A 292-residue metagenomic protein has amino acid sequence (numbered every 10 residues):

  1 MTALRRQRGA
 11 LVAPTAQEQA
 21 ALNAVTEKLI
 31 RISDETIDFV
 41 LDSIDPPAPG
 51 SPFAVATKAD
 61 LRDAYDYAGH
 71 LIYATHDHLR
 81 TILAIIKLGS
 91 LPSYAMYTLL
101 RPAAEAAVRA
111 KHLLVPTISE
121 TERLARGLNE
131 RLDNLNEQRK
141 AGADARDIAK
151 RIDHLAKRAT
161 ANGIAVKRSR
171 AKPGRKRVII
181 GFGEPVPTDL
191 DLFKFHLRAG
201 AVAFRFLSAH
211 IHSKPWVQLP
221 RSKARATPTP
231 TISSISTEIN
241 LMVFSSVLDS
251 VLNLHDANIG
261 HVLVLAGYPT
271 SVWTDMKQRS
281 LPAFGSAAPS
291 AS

Functional and structural regions predicted by a protein language model:
T2-A64, E130-S292: Secondary-shell segments that build the walls of catalytic and ion/ligand-binding clefts
S51-L113: Long, hydrophobic/aromatic-enriched structural stretches that serve as scaffold segments
S90, I118-S119, S222: Residue-level detector of alpha-helical recognition elements and their boundaries
T98-P102, E120-E122, L128, A224-P230: Amphipathic alpha-helical scaffolding segments
A110, L114-E122: Predominantly late transmembrane helices and immediately cytosolic-facing juxtamembrane segments
